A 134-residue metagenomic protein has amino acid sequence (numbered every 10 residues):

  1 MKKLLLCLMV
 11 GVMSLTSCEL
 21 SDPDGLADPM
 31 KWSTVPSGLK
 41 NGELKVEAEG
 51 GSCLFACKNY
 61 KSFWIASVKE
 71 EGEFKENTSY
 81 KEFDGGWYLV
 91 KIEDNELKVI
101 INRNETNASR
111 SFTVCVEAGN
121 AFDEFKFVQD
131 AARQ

Functional and structural regions predicted by a protein language model:
M1-C18: Sec-dependent bacterial lipoprotein signal peptides
S14-L39: Bacterial Sec-dependent N-terminal signal peptides
W32, E96-L97, N120-Q134: C-terminal edge beta-strand
W32, G50-K98: Surface-exposed binding patches on compact interaction domains or structured appendages
L44-E49: Short, solvent-exposed loop/linker segments at the N-terminal edge of repeated beta-sheet extracellular domains
N59, R103-E105, A118, A131: A mature extracytoplasmic/lumenal domain signature
E96-S109: Short, solvent-exposed, Trp/other aromatic-anchored flexible loops in extracytoplasmic proteins
T106-N120: A short beta-strand micro-motif common to beta-rich folds, especially ectodomain repeats
